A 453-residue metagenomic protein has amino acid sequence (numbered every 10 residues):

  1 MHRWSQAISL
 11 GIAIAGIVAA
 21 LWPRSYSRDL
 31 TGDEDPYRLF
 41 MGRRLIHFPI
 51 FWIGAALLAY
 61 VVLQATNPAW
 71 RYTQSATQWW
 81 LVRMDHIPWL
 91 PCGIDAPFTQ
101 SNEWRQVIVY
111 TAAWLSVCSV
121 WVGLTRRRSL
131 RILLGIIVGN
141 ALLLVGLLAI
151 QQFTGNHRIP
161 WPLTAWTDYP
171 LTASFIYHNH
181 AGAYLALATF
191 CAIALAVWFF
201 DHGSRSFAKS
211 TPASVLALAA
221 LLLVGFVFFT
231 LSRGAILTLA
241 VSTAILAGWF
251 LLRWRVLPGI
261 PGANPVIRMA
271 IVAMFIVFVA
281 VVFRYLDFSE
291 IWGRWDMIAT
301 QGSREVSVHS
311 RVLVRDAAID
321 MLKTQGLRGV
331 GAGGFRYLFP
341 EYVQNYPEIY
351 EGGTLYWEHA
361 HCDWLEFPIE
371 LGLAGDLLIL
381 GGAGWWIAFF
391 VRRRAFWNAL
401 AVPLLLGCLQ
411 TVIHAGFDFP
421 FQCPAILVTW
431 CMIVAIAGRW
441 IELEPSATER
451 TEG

Functional and structural regions predicted by a protein language model:
M1, Y177, E366-L371, V402-I436: Membrane helix-loop boundary segments at the extracytoplasmic
M1-G139, L195-L218, A244-F275, W440-G453: Transmembrane signal-anchor hairpin modules in multi-pass inner-membrane enzymes, especially those that act on
L10-V18, T189-A192, I236-W249, A383-W386 (+1 more regions): Hydrophobic transmembrane alpha-helices of multi-pass, membrane-embedded glycosylation machinery
A59, N67, G146, Q151-G155 (+5 more regions): A membrane-periplasm/extracellular boundary helix in multi-pass inner-membrane enzymes that assemble envelope glycans
A69-Q100, H157-T172, W292-D316, D320-M321 (+1 more regions): Interfacial juxtamembrane loops and adjacent helix segments that form the catalytic/substrate-binding surfaces
Q100-A112, S174-A194, W364, E370-L377: Membrane-interface loop-to-helix entry segments
A217-L231, Q410-A415: Membrane-interface alpha helices of multi-pass inner-membrane proteins
L373-P403: Hydrophobic transmembrane alpha-helices and their immediate junctions
